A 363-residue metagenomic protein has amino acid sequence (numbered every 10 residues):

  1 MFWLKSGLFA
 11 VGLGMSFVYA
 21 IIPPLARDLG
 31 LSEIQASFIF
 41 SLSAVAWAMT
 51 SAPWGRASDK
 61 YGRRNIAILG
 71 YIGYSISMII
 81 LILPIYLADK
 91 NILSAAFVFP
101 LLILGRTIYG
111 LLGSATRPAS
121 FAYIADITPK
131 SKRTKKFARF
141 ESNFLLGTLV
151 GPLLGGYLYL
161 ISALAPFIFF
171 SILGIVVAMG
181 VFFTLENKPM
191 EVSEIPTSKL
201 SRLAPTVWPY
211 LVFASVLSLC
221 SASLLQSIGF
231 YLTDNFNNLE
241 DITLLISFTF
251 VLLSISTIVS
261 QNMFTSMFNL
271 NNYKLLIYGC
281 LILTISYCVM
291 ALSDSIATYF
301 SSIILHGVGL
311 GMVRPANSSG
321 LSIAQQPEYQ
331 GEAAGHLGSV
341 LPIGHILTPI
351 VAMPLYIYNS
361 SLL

Functional and structural regions predicted by a protein language model:
M1-A44, P209, F213, S218-N237: Helix-loop boundary and gating motifs at the non-cytosolic
F9, I92-A115, T298-M312: Hydrophobic core of transmembrane alpha-helices in multi-pass small-molecule transporters, especially MFS/SLC-type
I22, A115-T128, M312-Q325: Intracellular juxtamembrane helix-capping segments at the cytosolic ends of symmetry-related transmembrane helices
S32-L42, R139, N237-S254: Loop-to-transmembrane helix entry
T50-R63, V259-N272: Helix-to-loop junctions at the C-terminal end of transmembrane segments in multipass secondary transporters
I72-A95, I282-D294: C-terminal ends and interior cores of transmembrane alpha-helices in multi-pass membrane transporters/permeases
G105-F144: Cytoplasmic helix-loop-helix junction between adjacent transmembrane helices in 12-TM secondary transporters
E186-F213: Juxtamembrane intracellular "pre-TM" segments in multi-pass secondary transporters
